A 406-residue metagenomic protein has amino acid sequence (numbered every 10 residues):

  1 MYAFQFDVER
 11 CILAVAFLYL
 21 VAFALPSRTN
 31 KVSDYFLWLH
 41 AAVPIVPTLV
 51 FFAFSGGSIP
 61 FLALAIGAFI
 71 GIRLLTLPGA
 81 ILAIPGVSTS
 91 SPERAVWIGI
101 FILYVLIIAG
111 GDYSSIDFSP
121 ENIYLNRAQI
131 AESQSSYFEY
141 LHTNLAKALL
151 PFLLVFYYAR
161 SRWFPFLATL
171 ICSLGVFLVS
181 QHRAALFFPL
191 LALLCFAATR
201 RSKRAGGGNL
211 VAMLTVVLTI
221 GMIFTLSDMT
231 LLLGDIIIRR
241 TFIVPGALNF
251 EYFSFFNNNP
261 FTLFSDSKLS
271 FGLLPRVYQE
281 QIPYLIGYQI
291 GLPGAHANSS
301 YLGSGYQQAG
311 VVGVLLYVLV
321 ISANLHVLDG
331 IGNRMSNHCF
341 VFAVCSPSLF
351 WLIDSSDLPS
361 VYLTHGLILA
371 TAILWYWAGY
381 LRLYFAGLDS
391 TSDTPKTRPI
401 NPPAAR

Functional and structural regions predicted by a protein language model:
M1-L149, L153-R160, K203-G206, T215 (+2 more regions): Membrane-anchoring hydrophobic segments
F4-A16, W38-V46, S90-S91, Y158-R162 (+3 more regions): Hydrophobic alpha-helical transmembrane segments
F61-F69, A159-T230, N324, N333: Hydrophobic alpha-helical segments of polytopic membrane proteins
A95-G99, T143, F164-T169, A184 (+4 more regions): Alpha-helical transmembrane segments of integral membrane proteins
Y124-S136, Y140, V216-H326: Small-residue-enriched transmembrane helix-hairpin modules in multi-pass membrane proteins
K147-A148, F152, L178, A185 (+3 more regions): Transmembrane alpha-helical segments of multi-pass membrane transport proteins and ion-pumping complexes
A148, R183-A184, S299-L302: Conserved glycosyltransferase catalytic-site signature
L153-L154, S173-L174, Y301-S304: Short, hydrophobic/aromatic alpha-helical segments in well-folded domains
